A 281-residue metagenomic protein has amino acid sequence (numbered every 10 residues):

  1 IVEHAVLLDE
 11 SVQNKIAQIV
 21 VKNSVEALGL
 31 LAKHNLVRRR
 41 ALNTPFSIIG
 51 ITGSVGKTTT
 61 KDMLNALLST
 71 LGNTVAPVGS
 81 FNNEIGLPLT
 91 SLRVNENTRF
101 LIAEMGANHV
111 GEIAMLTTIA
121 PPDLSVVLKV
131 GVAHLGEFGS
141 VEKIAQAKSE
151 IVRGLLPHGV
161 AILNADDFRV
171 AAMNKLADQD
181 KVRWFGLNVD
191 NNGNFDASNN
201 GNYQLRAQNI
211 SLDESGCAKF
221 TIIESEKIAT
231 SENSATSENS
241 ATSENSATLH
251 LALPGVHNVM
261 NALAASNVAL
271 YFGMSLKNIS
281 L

Functional and structural regions predicted by a protein language model:
I1-D9, A165-R169, L187-D190: Short, polar loop motifs at secondary-structure junctions
I1-L30, I228-E232, E244, P254 (+1 more regions): N-terminal leader/targeting and accessory segments in enzymes
H4, A120, I222-E226: Short, small-residue-rich loop/turn micro-motifs
H4, K22, V78, F185-N188 (+1 more regions): Residues at the C-termini of beta-strands that transition into short coil/loop
L7-Q13, K175-L176, N188, D196-A197: Short, conserved catalytic or adaptor-binding loops enriched in Gly and charged residues
V20, V25-A165, R169-D178, N192-S198 (+4 more regions): Phosphate-binding loop of NTP-binding sites
E142, D180-L281: Adenine nucleotide phosphate-binding catalytic loops in nucleotide-utilizing enzymes
